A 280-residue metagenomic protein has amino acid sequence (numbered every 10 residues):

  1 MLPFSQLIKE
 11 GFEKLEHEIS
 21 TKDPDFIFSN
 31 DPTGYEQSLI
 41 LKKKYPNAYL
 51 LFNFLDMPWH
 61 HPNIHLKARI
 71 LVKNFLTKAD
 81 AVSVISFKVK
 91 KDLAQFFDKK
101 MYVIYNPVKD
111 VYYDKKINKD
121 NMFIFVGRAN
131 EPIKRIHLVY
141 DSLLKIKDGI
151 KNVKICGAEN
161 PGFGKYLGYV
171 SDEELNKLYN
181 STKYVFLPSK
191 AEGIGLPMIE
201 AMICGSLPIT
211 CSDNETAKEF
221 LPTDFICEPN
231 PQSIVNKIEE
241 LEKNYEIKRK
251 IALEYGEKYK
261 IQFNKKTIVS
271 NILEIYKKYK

Functional and structural regions predicted by a protein language model:
F26-F28, L41-H60, S83: Active-site proximal beta-strand in glycosyltransferases
I64-V82: Membrane-proximal helix-turn-helix segments that form the acceptor-binding/catalytic region of lipid-linked
L76, K177-T182: Short alpha-helical donor nucleotide-sugar binding micro-motif in glycosyltransferases
K88, P107: Carbohydrate-associated surface elements
K115-K134, Y140-L144: Conserved donor-binding/catalytic core segment of Leloir-type glycosyltransferases
V126, C211, L221-Q232, I238-Y245: Conserved acidic donor-binding segment of nucleotide-sugar-dependent glycosyltransferases
K190: Aromatic "clamp/platform" in nucleotide-sugar-dependent glycosyltransferases that forms part of the donor/acceptor
K243-K277: A charged, aromatic-enriched C-terminal amphipathic alpha-helix characteristic of glycosyltransferases across folds
